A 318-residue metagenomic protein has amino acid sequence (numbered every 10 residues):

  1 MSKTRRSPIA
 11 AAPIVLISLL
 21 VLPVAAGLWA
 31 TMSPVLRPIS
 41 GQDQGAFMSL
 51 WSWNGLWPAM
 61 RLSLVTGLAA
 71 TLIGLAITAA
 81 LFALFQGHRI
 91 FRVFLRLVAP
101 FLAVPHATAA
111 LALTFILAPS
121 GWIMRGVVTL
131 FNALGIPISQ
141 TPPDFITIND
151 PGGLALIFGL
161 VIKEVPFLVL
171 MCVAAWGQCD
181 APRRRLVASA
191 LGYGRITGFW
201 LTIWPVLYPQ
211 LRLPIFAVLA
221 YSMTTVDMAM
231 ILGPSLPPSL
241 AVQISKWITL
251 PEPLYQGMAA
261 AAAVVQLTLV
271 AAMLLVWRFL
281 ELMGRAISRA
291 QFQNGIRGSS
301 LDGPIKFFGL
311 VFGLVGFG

Functional and structural regions predicted by a protein language model:
R6-I39, W53-G177, V206, Q210-D227 (+3 more regions): Membrane-water interface segments at the C-terminal ends of transmembrane alpha-helices in multi-pass inner-membrane
R37, S49, L95, A99 (+4 more regions): Short amphipathic alpha-helical coupling elements at transmembrane boundaries
Q42-W53: A short amphipathic helical element positioned immediately N-terminal to and/or at the very start of a transmembrane
R92, R185-A188, L254-A260: Loop-to-transmembrane helix entry/capping segments in MFS-fold secondary transporters and related SLC/MFSD carriers
G177-P182, L186-L207: Short helix-to-coil transition segments within interhelical loops that connect adjacent transmembrane helices
D227-L254: Glycine-rich helix-loop "coupling/hinge" segments at transmembrane-helix boundaries in multipass transporters
L280-G309: Flexible interhelical linker loops that connect adjacent transmembrane helices in multi-pass membrane transporters
